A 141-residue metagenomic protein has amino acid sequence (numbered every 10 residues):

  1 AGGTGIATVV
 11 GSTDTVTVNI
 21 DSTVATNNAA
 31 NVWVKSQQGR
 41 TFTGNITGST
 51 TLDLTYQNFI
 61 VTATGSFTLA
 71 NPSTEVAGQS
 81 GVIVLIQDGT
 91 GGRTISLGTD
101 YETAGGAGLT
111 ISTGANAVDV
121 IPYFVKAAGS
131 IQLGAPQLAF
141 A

Functional and structural regions predicted by a protein language model:
A1, V9-F42: Fibrous stalk/shaft segments of extracellular and virion attachment machinery
G3, A30-T103, A117-D119, F124-A141: Exposed extracellular interaction/assembly regions and N-terminal maturation sites
I6: Acidic (E/D-rich), amphipathic helical modules within compact regulatory domains
I111-N116: Short proline/glycine- and polar residue-rich coil/turn motifs
